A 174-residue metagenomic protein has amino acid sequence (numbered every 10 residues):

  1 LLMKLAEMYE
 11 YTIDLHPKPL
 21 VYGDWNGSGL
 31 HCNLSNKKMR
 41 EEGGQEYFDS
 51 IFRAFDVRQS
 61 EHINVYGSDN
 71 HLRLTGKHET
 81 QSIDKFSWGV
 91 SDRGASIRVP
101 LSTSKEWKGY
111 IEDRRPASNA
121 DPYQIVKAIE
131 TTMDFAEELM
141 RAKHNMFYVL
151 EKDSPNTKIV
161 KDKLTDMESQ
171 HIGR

Functional and structural regions predicted by a protein language model:
L1-P19, D24-K38: Helix-rich catalytic cores of soluble enzyme domains
K4-L5, Y11-T12, N36-R174: Catalytic-core signal marking the mid-to-C-terminal active-site face
